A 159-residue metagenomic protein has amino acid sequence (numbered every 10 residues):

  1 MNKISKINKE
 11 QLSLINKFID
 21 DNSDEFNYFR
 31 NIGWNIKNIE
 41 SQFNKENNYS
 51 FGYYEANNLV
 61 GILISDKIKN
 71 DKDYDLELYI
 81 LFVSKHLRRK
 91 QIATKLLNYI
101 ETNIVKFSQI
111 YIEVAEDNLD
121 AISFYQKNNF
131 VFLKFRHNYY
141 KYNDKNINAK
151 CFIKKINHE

Functional and structural regions predicted by a protein language model:
K6-L12, N16-R88, L97-Y99, N103 (+1 more regions): Acetyl-CoA-dependent GNAT
N35, N118-D120, K141-Y142: Short secondary-structure capping/turn micro-motifs that flank functional sites
S84-N98, E116-S123, K127-N128: Conserved glycine-rich acetyl-CoA-binding loop
L97, N103-V114: Conserved GNAT acetyl-CoA-binding A-motif
Y111-A115, Q126, V131-I147: Conserved catalytic-core motifs of GNAT/GCN5-like acyltransferases
K145-E159: Terminal substrate-recognition subdomain of acyl/acetyltransferases
